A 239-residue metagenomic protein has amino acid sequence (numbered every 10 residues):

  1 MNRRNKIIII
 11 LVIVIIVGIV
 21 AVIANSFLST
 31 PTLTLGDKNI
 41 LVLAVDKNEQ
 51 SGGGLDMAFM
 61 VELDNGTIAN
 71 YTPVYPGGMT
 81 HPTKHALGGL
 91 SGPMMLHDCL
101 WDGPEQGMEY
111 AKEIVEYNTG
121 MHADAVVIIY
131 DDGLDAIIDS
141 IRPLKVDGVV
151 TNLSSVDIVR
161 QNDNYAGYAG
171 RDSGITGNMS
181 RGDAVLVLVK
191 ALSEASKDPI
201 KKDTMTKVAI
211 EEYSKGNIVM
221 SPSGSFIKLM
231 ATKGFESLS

Functional and structural regions predicted by a protein language model:
N2-I13, G18-S239: Non-catalytic, solvent-exposed segments at the cell envelope interface
